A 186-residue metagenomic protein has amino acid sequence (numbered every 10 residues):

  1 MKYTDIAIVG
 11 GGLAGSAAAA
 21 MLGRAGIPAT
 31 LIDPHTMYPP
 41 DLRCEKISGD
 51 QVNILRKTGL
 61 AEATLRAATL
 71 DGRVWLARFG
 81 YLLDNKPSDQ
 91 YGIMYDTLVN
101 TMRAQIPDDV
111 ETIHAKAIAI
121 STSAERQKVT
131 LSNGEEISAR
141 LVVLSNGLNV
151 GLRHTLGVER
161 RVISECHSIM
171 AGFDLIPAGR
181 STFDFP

Functional and structural regions predicted by a protein language model:
M1-A14: Beta1/beta-strand and adjacent pyrophosphate-binding region of the FAD-binding site in flavoprotein oxidoreductases
V9, G23-R43: Glycine-rich FAD pyrophosphate-binding loop
A14, M37, N149: Conserved Rossmann-like nucleotide-cofactor binding loop
S16-A17, D50: Short alpha-helical segment within the catalytic ATP-binding CA
N53, K57, T64-L156, V162-S168 (+1 more regions): Conserved N-terminal helical subregion
I169-P186: Flavin-dependent oxidoreductases
